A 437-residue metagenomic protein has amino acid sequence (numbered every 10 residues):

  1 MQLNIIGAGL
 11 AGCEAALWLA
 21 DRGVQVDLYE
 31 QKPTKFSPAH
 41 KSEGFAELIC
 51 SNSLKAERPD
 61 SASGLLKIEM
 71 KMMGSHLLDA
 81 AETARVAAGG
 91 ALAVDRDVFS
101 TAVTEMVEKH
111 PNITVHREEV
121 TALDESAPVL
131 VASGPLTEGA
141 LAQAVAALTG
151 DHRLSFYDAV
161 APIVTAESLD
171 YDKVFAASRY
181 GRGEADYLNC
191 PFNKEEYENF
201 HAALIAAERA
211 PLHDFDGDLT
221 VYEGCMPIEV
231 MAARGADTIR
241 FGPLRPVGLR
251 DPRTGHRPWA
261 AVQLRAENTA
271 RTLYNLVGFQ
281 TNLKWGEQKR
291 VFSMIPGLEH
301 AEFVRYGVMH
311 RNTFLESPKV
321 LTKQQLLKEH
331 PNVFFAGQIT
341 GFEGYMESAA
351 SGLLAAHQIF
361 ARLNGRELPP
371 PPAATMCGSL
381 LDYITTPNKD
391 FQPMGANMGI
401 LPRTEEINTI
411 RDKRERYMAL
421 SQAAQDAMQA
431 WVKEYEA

Functional and structural regions predicted by a protein language model:
M1-A11: Beta1/beta-strand and adjacent pyrophosphate-binding region of the FAD-binding site in flavoprotein oxidoreductases
L3, V24-V26, V129, L154: Hydrophobic anchor at the start of a short beta-strand that flanks the dinucleotide cofactor-binding loop
L17-D79, A373-I384: N-terminal FAD cofactor-binding segment of flavoenzymes
E57-T104, E108: A conserved beta-strand/loop capping segment in the N-terminal third of enzymes that catalyze redox or closely related
K109-R290: Predominantly flavin-linked oxidoreductase catalytic cores and closely associated redox partners
L276-F342, A349-S351, P369-T386, F391-N397 (+1 more regions): A glycine-rich dinucleotide-binding beta-alpha-beta segment and adjacent secondary-structure elements that constitute
S348-P370: Internal hydrophobic alpha-helix adjacent to the cofactor/substrate pocket in enzyme cavities
M394-A437: C-terminal auxiliary extensions adjacent to catalytic cores
